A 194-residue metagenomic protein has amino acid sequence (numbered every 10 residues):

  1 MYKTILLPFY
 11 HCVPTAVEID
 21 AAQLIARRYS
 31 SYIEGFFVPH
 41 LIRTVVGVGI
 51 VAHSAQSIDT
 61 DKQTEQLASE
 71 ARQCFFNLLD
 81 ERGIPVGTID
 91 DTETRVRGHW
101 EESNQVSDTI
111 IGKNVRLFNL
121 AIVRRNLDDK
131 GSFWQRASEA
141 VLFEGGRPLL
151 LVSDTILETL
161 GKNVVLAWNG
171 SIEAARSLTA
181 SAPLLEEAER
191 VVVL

Functional and structural regions predicted by a protein language model:
M1-S57, E144-R147, T159-L194: Small/aliphatic-rich secondary-structure junction motif
H11, R97-E102, L127-K130, N169-G170: Short, flexible loop segments at the rims of nucleotide/cofactor-binding pockets, characterized by
V13, K62, Q66, Q105-T109 (+4 more regions): Residues at secondary-structure transition points
I19, L24-R28, D108-L157: Gly/Ser-rich helix-loop-strand patches that form or flank binding pockets for ribonucleotide-derived cofactors
H40-R43, D80-A121: Structural beta-alpha unit
A55-E70: A short acidic, glycine-rich active-site loop that binds or catalyzes chemistry on phosphate/adenosine moieties
L67, A71-G83: Ordered, amphipathic secondary-structure segments that act as subunit-interaction surfaces in large macromolecular
